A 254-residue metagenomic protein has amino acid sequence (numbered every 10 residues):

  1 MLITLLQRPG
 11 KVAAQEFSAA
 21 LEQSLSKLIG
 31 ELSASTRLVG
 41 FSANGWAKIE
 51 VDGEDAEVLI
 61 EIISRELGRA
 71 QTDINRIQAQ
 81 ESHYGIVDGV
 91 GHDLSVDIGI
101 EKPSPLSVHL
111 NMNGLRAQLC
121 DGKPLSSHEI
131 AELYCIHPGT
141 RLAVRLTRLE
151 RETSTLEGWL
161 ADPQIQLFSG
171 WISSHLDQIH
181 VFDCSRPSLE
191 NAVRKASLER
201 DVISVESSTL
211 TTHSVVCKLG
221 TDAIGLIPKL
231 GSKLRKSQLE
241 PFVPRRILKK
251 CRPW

Functional and structural regions predicted by a protein language model:
M1-L67, I130-W254: OB-fold/S1-family RNA-binding modules
W46-E50, E57-S64, R69-H137, R141-L149: S1/OB-fold single-stranded RNA-binding interface
